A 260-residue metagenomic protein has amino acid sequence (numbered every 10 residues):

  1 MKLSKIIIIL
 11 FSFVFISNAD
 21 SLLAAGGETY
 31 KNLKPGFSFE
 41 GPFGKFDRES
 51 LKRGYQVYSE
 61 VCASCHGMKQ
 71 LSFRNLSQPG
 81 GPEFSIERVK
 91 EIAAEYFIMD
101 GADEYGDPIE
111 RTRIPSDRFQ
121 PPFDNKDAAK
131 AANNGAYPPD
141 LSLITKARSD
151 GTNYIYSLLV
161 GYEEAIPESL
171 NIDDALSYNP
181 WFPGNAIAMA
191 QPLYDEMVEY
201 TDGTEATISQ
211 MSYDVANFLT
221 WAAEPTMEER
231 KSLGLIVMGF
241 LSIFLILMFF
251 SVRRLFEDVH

Functional and structural regions predicted by a protein language model:
M1-I8, N18: Bacterial N-terminal signal peptides that target proteins for export
F13-L22: C-terminal segment of classical bacterial N-terminal signal peptides
K31-Q56, G67-I86, G203, A223 (+1 more regions): Electrostatic cytochrome c docking/interface patches
G41, L71-S72, Q78, F84-D117: Acidic/histidine-rich catalytic neighborhood
Y58-K69, V215: The canonical Cys-X-X-Cys-His
I98-P183: Membrane-proximal low-complexity regions enriched in glycine and acidic/polar residues
W181-P183, I187-E224: Extended, hydrophilic extramembrane loops/domains of integral membrane proteins
R230-L235, S242-H260: Juxtamembrane interface at the cytosolic side of transmembrane helices
